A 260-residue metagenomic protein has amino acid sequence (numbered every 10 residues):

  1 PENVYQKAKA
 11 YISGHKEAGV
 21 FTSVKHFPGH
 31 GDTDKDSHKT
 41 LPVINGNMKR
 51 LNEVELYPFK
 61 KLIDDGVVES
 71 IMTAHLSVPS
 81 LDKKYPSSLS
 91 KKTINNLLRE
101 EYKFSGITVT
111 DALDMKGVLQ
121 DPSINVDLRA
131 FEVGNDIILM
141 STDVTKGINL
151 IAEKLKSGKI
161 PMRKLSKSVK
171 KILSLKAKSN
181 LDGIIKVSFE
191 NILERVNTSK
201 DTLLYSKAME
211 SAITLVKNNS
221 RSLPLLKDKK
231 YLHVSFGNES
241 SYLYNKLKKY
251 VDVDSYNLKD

Functional and structural regions predicted by a protein language model:
E2-K164, K171: Second-shell residues forming the walls of enzyme active-site clefts
E100, D121-D260: Preference for extracellular/luminal or secreted protein segments
